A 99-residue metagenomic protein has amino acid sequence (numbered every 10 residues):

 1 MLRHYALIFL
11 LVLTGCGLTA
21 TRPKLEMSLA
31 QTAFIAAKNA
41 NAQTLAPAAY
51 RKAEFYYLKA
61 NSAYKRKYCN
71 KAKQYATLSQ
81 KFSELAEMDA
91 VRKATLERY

Functional and structural regions predicted by a protein language model:
M1-C16: Sec-dependent bacterial lipoprotein signal peptides
C16-Y99: Long, charged/polar, soluble alpha-helical segments
